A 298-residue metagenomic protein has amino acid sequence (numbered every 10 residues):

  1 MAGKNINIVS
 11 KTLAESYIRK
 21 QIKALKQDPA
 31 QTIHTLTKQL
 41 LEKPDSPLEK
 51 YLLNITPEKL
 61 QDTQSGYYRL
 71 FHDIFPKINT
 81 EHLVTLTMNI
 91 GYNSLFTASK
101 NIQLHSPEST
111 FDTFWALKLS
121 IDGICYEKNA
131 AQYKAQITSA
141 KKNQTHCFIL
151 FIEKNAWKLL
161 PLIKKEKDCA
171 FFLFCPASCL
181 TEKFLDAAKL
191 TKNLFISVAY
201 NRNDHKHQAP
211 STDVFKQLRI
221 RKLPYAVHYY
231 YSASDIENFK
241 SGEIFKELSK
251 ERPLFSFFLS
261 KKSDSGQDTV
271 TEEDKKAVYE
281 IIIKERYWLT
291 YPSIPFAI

Functional and structural regions predicted by a protein language model:
A2-E42, N143-T145, F195-A199, N203-I298: Radical SAM enzyme [4Fe-4S]-AdoMet core and its adjacent flexible, acidic and glycine-rich loops/tails across
S46-K118: N-terminal [4Fe-4S]-dependent radical SAM core
N79-T80, T110, P176, T181 (+1 more regions): Helix N-terminus capping/helix-initiation residues
L95-K100, F151-E153, C175, T269: A short linear-motif detector with a strong N-terminal bias
A116-A131, A140-A156, E166-E182, A187-S211 (+2 more regions): Core AdoMet radical
A135-Q136, K158-I163, E182-A187, A209-Q217 (+2 more regions): A short acidic, amphipathic alpha-helical/loop segment
K158-F174, A277-E280, K284-W288: Short acidic, glycine/proline-enriched helix-loop-strand junctions
